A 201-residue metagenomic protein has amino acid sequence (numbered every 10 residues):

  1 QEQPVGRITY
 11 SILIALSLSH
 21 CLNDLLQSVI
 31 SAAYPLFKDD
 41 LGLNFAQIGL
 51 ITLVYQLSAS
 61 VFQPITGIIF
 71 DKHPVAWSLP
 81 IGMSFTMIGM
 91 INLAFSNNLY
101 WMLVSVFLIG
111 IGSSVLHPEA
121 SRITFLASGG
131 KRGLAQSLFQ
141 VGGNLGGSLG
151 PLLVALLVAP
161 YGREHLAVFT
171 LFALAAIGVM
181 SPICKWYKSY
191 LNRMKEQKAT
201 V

Functional and structural regions predicted by a protein language model:
I12-P35, L43-F45, T66: Extracytoplasmic
L16, Y100-V106: Short hydrophobic/alpha-helical segments at membrane-entry points of transmembrane helices in Major Facilitator
S28, Q56-P64, G147-S148: Residue-level signature of mid-helix packing/kink "hotspots" within the transmembrane helices of 12-pass Major
V61-L99: Conserved MFS/SLC helix-loop-helix module at the cytosolic interface between two early adjacent transmembrane helices
S105-G142: Cytoplasmic helix-loop-helix junction between adjacent transmembrane helices in 12-TM secondary transporters
F139-W186: Helix-loop-helix hairpin linking two adjacent transmembrane segments in secondary transporters
P182-V201: Flexible cytoplasmic inter-helical loops of multi-pass small-molecule transporters
